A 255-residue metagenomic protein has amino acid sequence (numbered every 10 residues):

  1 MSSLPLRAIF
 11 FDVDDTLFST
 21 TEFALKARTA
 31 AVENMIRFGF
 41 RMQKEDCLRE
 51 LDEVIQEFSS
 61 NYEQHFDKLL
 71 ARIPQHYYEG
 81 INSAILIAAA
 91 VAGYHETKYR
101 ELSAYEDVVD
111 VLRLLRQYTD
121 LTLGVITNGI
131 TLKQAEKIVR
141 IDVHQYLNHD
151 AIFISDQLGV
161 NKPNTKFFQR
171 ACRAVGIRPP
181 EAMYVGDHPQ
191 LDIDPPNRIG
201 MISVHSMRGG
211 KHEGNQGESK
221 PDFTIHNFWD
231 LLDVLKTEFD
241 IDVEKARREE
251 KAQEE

Functional and structural regions predicted by a protein language model:
M1-I9, V109, R113, G124-E255: Asp-based, Mg2+/Mn2+-dependent phosphohydrolase catalytic module
S2-C47: Active-site neighborhood of HAD-like aspartate-dependent phosphohydrolases
A27-V32, L51, L70, V91-H95 (+1 more regions): Hydrophobic alpha-helical core bundles mediating ligand binding, dimerization, or RNAP-core interactions
R37-M42, Y77, Y118, V143-L147 (+1 more regions): Short helix-capping segments at alpha-helix termini
D46-V54, A90-H95, I152-I154: Short linear capping/connector segments at secondary-structure termini
E53-G93: A metal-dependent, Asp-based hydrolase signature
E63-D67, E96-G124: Short, acidic loop-to-helix structural element flanking the phosphoryl-transfer center in phosphate-processing enzymes
L86-A88, T97, Q157, H188: N-terminal targeting leaders of exported, membrane, and organelle-targeted proteins
